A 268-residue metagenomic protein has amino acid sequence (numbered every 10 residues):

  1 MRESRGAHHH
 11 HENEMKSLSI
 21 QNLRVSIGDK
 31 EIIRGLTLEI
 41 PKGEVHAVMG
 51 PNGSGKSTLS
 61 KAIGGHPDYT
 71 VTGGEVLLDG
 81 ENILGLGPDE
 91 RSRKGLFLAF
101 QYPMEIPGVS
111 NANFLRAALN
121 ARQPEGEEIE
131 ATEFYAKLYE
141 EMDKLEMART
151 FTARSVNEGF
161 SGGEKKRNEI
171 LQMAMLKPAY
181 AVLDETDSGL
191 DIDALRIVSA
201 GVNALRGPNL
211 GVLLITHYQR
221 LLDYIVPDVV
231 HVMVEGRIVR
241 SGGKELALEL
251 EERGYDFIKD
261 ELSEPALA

Functional and structural regions predicted by a protein language model:
L18-I20, I33: Conserved structural motif at the start of ABC-family nucleotide-binding domains
M49-P51: The feature captures the beta-strand-to-loop junction immediately N-terminal to the Walker
E75-R91, N157: ABC ATPase NBD Q-loop/coupling interface
M104-A179: ABC-family P-loop ATPase nucleotide-binding domains
V182-T186, D193: Walker B catalytic motif
L195-P208: Helical segment within the ABC ATPase nucleotide-binding domain
M233, R237-D260: Conserved beta-strand-loop-alpha-helix hinge in the C-terminal portion of ABC ATPase nucleotide-binding domains
